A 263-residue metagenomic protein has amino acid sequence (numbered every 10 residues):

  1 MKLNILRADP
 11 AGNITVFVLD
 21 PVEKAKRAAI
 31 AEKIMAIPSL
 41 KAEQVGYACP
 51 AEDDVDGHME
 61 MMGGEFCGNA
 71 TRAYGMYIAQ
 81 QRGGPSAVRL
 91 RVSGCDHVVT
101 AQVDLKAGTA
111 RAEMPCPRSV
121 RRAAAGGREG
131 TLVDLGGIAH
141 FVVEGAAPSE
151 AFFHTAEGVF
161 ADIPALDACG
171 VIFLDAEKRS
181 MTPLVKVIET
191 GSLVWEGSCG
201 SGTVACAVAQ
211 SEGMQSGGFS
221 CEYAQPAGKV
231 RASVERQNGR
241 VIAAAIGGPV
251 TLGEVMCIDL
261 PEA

Functional and structural regions predicted by a protein language model:
M1-T109, S119, T131-D134, A139-A263: A glycine-rich beta-to-alpha transition motif near the start of alpha/beta enzyme domains, typified by
A112-M114: Internal, conserved structured core segments that host functional sites
G126-R128: Short "repeat-start/strand-capping" segments in structured domains, especially the N-termini of parallel beta-helix
